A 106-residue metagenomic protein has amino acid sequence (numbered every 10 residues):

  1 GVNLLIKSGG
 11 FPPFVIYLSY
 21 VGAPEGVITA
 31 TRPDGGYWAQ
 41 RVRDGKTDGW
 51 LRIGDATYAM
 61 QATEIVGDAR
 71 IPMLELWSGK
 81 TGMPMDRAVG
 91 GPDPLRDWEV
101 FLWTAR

Functional and structural regions predicted by a protein language model:
G1-P33, Q61: Short beta-strand segments
D34-R106: Short, structured beta-strand-loop surface elements
